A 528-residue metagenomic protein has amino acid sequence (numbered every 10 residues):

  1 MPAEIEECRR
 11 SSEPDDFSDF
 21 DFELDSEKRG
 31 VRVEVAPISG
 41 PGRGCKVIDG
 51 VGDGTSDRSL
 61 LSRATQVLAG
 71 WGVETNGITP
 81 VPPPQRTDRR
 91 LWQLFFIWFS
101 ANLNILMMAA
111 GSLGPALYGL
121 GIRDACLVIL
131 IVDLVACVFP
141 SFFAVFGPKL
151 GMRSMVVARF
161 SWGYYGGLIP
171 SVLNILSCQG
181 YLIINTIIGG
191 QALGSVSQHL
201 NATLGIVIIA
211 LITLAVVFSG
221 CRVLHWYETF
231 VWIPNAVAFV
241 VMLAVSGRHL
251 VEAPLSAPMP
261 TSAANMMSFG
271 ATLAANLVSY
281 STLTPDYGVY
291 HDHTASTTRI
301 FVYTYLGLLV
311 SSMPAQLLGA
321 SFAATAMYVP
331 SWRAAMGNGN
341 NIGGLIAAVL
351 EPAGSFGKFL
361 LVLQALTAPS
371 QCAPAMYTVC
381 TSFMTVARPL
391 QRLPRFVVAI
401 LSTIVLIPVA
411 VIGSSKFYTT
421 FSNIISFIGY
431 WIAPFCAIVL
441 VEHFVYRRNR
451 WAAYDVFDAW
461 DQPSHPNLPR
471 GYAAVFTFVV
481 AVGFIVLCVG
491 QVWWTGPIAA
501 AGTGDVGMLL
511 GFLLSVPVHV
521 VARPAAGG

Functional and structural regions predicted by a protein language model:
P2-R123, A264-A271, V289-R299: Membrane-interface "cap" regions at the ends of multi-pass membrane proteins
T87-L91, S219-W232, S262, T282-P314 (+4 more regions): Hydrophobic, small-residue-rich membrane helices and short re-entrant helix-turn-helix hairpins that build
R89-M108, L243-H249, P258-T325, E351-M376 (+1 more regions): Hydrophobic, membrane-embedded alpha-helices of multi-pass small-molecule transporters
P115-G119, V145, I184, I188-V196 (+5 more regions): Membrane-water interface regions at transmembrane-helix termini and the short interhelical loops of multi-pass membrane
S171-I175, S197-S219, I233-A244, A274-T284 (+1 more regions): Transmembrane alpha-helical segments of multi-pass small-molecule transport proteins
T203-I208, T385-Y418, Q462-I485: Loop-to-transmembrane helix boundary motifs in multi-pass membrane proteins
L204, I208-I209, T213-S246, M259-T261 (+2 more regions): Membrane-interface loop-to-helix entry segments
A253, C436-V521: C-terminal membrane-solvent junction of multi-pass transporters and transport-like membrane proteins
